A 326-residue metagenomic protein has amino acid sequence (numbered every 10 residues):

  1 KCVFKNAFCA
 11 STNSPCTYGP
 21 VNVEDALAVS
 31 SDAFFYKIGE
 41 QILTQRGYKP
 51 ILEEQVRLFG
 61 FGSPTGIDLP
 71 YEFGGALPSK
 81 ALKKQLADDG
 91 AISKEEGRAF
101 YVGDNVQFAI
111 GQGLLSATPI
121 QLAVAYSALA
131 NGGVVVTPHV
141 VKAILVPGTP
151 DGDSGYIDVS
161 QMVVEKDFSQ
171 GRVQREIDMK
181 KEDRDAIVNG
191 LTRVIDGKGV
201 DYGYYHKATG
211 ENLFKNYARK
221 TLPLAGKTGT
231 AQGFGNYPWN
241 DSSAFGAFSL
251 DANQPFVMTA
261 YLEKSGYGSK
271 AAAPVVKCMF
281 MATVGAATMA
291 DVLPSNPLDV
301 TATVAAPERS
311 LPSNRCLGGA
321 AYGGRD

Functional and structural regions predicted by a protein language model:
K1-A260, K264, C316, Y322-G323: Beta-lactam-recognizing serine transpeptidase/beta-lactamase-like catalytic domain environment
T118-V124, A271-C278: Short amphipathic alpha-helical face segments that pack within enzyme cores and frequently flank/anchor catalytic
V134-V135, D251, K270-A272, A282-A286: Glycine-rich loops and low-complexity Gly/Arg-rich segments that provide flexible linkers or classic glycine-based
D151-D158, S169-R172, A273-D326: Short, gly/Ser/Thr-rich active-site loops of penicillin-recognizing serine hydrolases
L262-A273: A short acidic/glycine-rich loop-to-helix N-cap element
